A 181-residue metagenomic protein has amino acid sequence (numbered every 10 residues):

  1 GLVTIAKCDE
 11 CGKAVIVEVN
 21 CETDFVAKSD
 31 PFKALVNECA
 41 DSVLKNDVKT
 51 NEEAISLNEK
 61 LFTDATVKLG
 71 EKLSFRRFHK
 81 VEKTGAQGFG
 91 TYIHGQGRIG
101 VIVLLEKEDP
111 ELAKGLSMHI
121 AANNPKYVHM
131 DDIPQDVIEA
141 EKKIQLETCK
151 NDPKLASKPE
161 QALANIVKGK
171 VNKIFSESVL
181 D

Functional and structural regions predicted by a protein language model:
G1-D181: N-terminal assembly/interaction segments in proteins that build large macromolecular machines
